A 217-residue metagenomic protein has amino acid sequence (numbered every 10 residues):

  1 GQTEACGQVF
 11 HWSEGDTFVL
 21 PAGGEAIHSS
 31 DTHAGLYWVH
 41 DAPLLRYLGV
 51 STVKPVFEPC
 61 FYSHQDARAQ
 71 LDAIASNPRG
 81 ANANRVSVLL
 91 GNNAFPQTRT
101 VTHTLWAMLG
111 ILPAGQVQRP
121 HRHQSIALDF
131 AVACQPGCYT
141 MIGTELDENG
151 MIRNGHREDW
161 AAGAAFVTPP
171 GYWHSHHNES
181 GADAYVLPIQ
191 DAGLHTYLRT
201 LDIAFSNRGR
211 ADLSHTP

Functional and structural regions predicted by a protein language model:
G1-E14, A131-A162: A short beta-strand-loop-beta hairpin characteristic of the jelly-roll/cupin
H11-T32, V39-A42, E158-S180, V186-D191: Conserved metal-binding segment of the jelly-roll/cupin
G15-F18, E145-G150, G155-R157, A165 (+2 more regions): Short amphipathic alpha-helical linker/capping segments at the junctions of internal repeats and modular domains
D31-G80, H177-P217: Double-stranded beta-helix
Y37, M108-G110, D129, L187: Conserved hydrophobic/aromatic positions in well-ordered beta-strands
N82-A127: A short glycine-rich, His/Asp/Glu-containing loop-to-beta-strand
H121, C138-M141, G150-M151, H176 (+1 more regions): Extended hydrophobic-aromatic, low-complexity segments
Q124, V132, I142-T144, P169-Y172 (+1 more regions): Active-site proximal loops enriched in glycine and acidic residues that flank catalytic Cys/His/Asp and coordinate
